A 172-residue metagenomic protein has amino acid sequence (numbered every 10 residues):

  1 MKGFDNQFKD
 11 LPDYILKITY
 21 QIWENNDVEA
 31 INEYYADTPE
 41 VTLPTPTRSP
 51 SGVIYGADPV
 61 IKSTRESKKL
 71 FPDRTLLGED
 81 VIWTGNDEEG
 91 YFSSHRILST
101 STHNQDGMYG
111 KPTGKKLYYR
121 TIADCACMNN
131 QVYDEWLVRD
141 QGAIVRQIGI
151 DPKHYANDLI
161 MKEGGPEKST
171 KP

Functional and structural regions predicted by a protein language model:
M1-P172: C-terminal and inter-domain tail/linker signature
